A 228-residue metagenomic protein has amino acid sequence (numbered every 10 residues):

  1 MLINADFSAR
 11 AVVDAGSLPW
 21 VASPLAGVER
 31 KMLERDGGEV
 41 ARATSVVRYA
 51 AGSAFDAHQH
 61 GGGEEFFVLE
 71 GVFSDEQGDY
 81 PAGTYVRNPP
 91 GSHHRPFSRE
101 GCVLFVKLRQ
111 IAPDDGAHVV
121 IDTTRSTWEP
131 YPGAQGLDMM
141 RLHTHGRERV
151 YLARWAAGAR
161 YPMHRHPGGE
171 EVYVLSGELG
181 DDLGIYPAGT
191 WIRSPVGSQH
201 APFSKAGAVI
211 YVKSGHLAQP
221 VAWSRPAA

Functional and structural regions predicted by a protein language model:
M1-E39, G101, F105-R147, A227-A228: A short, N-terminal "cap"/entry segment at the start of jelly-roll beta-barrel domains of the cupin/DSBH fold
V28, D79, P90-D114, V196-W223: Ligand-binding loop in jelly-roll beta-barrel domains
S45-V46, D56-H60, Q77, P96-F97 (+4 more regions): Short histidine-centered beta-strand/loop micro-motifs that create catalytic or ligand/metal-coordination sites
A50-S53, H60-D75, H166-D182, A188: Glycine- and acidic-residue-biased ligand/ion/polar-headgroup-sensing regions
A54, Y85, R160, T190-W191 (+1 more regions): Residue-level marker of beta-strand positions
S74-H93, G180-H200: Short acidic-glycine-tyrosine-enriched beta hairpin
T123, P130-S176, D181: Surface-exposed interaction/gating patches
